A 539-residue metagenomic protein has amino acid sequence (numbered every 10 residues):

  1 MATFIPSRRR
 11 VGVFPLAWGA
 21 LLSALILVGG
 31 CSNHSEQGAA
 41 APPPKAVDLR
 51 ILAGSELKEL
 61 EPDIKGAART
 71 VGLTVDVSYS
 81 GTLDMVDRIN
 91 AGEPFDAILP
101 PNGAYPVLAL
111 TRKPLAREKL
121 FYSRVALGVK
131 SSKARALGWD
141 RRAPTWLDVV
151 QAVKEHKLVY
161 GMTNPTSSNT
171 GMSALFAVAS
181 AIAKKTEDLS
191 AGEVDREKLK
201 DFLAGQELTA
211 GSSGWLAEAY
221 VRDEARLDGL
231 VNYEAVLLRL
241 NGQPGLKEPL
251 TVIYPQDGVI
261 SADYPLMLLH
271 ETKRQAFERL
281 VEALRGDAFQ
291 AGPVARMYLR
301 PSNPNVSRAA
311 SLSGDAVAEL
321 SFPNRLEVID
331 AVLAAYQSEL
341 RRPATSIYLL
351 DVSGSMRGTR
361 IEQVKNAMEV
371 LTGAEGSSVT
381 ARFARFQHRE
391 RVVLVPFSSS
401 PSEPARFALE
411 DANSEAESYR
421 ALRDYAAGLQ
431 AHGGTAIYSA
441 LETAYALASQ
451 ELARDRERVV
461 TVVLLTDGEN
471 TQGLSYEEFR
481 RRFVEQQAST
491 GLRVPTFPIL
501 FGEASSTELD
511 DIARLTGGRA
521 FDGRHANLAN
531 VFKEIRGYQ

Functional and structural regions predicted by a protein language model:
H34, A41-N164: N-terminal segment of the mature folded domain
E36, P301-Y348, G354-E362: Acidic, polar low-complexity linker/tail segments
K119-L127, K200-F202, P244-E278: Periplasmic-binding protein-like
T163, A283-N305: Periplasmic-binding protein-like
T186-I253: Ligand-binding pocket segment of bilobal, Venus flytrap-like solute-binding proteins
R341-D411, L441, T461-L465, L500-A504: Von Willebrand factor
S402-P404, E410-V459, P495-T507, N530-V531: Von Willebrand factor
G468-G523, K533-I535: VWA/integrin I-like adhesion module and closely mimicked acidic/polar interface patches used
